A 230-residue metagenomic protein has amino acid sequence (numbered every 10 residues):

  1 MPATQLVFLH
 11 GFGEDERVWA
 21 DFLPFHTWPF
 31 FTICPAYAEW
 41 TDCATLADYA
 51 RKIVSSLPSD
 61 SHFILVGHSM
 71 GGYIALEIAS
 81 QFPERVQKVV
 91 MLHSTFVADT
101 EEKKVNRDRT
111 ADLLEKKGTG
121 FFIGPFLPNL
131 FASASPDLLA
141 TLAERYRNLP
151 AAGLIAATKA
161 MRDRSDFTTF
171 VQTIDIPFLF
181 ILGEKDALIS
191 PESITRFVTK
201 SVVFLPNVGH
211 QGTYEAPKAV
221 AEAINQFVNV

Functional and structural regions predicted by a protein language model:
V7-G11, L182: The conserved beta1-alpha1 loop
L9, L92, L205-V208: Alpha/beta-hydrolase
E14-V66, Q81, E222: Active-site loop/oxyanion-hole signature of alpha/beta-hydrolase fold enzymes
F22-F25, I176-Q211: Conserved loop-alpha-helix segment in the C-terminal half of the alpha/beta-hydrolase fold that carries the catalytic
G67-G71, A75: Gly/Ala-rich beta-loop-alpha elbow adjacent to hydrolase catalytic centers
S80-Q81, R85-I123, N129: Flexible "cap/lid" loop of the alpha/beta hydrolase fold
D99-K103, K117-Q172: Conserved alpha/beta-hydrolase catalytic His-Asp/Glu region
V208-A221: Catalytic histidine-centered segment of alpha/beta-hydrolase-like enzymes
